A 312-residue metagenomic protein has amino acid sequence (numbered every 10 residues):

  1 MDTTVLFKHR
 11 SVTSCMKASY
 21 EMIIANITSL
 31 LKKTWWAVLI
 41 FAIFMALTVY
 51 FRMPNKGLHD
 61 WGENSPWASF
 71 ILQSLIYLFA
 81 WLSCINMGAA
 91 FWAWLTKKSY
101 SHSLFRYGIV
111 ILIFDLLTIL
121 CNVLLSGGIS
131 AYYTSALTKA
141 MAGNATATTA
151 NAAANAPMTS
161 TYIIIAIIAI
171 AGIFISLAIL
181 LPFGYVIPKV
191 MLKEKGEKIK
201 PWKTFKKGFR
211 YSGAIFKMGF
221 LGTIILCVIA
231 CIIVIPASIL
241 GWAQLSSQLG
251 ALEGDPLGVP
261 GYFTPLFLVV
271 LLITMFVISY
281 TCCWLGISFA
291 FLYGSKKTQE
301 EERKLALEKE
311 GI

Functional and structural regions predicted by a protein language model:
D2, L6, W61-A68, S74-L75 (+5 more regions): Juxtamembrane transition segments at transmembrane-helix termini in multipass membrane proteins
T3-I43, Y100-N122, L181-I232: Interfacial aromatic "cap" segments that immediately flank transmembrane helices in multipass membrane proteins
I27, F51-N64: Post-signal peptide N-terminal segment of secreted/secretory-pathway proteins
F41-M53: Alpha-helical transmembrane segments of multi-pass membrane proteins
V49, Q73-K98, V110-A131: Specific transmembrane helices
L58-S65, Y132-S160, Q244-F263: Membrane-interfacial helical/loop segments at transmembrane boundaries in membrane proteins
Q73, Y100-G127, N155-S176: Alpha-helical membrane-spanning segments of integral membrane proteins, especially the hydrophobic core of TM bundles
L120, T134-A166, I179-F209: Generic multipass alpha-helical transmembrane bundles of integral membrane proteins
